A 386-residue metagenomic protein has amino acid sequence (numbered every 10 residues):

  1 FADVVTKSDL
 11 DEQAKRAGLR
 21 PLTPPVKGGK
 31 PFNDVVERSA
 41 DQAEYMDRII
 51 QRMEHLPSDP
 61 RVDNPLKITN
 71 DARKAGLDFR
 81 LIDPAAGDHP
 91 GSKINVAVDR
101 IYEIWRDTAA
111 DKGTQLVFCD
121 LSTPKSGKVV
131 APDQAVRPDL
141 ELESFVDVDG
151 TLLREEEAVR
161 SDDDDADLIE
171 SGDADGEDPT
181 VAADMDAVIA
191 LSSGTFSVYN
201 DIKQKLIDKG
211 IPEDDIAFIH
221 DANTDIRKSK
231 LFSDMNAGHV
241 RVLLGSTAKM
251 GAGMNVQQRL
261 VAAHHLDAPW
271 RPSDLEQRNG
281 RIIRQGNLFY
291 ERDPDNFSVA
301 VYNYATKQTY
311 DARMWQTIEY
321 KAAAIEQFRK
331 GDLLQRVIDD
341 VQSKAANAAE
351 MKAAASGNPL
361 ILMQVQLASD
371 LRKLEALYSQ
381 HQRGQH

Functional and structural regions predicted by a protein language model:
F1-G87, G91, E103, V299-S379: Inter-lobe coupling linker of SF2 helicases/translocases
S39-Q42, S122-P124, N223-T224, K249-G251 (+3 more regions): Conserved nucleotide-binding/hydrolysis micro-motifs of P-loop NTPases
G113-L121: Conserved RecA-like ASCE P-loop NTPase motor core of nucleic-acid helicases/translocases
L121-F218: Conserved helicase motor "Helicase C" RecA-like lobe of SF1/SF2 P-loop NTPases
N200-K203, I207, P212-T247: Conserved helicase ATPase core of P-loop NTP-dependent helicases/translocases
N255-A268, A300-N303: A short beta-strand element within the Helicase C-terminal
R271-D293: Conserved SF2 helicase motif VI
Q385-H386: Extended alpha-helical coiled-coil "stalk/arm" regions that act as elongated linkers or oligomerization scaffolds
